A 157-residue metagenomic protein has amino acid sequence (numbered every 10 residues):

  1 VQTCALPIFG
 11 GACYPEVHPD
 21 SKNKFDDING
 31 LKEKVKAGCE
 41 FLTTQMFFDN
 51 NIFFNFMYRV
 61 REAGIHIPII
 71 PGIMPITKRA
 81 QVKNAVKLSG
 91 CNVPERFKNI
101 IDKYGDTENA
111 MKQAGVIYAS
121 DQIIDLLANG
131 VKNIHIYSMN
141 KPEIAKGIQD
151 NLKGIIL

Functional and structural regions predicted by a protein language model:
V1-L6: Short, small-residue-biased leader/transition segments that mark boundaries at the very start of proteins
I8-D26, K103-I117: Active-site mouth loops of central-metabolism enzymes
A12-H18, F47-F48, G72-I76, Y104 (+1 more regions): Active-site beta-loop-alpha junctions enriched in small/polar residues
K34, G38, P71, I134: Conserved, mostly hydrophobic/aromatic
F41-F47, N133-I136: Short catalytic-loop micro-motif centered on adjacent basic/acidic residues
G72-N129: Catalytic-face loop-and-helix region of soluble metabolic enzyme cores
P142-L157: C-terminal helical cap(s) of enzyme catalytic domains, especially alpha/beta-barrels
